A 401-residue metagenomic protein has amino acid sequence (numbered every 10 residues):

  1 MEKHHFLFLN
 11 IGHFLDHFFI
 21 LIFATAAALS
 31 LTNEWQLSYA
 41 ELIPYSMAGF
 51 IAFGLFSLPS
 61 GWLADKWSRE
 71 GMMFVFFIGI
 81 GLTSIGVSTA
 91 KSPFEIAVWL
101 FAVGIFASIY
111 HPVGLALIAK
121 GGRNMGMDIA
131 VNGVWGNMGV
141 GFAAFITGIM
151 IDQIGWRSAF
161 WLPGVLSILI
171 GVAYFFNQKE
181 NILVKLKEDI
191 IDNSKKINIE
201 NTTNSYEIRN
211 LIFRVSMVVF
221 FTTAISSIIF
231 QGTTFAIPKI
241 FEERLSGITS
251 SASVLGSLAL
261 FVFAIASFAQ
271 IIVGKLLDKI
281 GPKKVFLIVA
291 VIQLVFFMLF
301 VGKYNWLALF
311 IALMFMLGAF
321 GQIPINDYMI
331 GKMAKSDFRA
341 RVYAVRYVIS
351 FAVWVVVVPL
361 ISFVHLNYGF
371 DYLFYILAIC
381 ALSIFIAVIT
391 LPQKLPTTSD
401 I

Functional and structural regions predicted by a protein language model:
L21, F50-L58, V140-G141, F263-I271 (+1 more regions): Residue-level signature of mid-helix packing/kink "hotspots" within the transmembrane helices of 12-pass Major
F23-T25, R214-S267: Extracytoplasmic gate region of multi-pass secondary transporters
L31-T32, L63-A64, I146-I154, F241-E242 (+2 more regions): Interfacial helix-cap and linker-helix signal at transmembrane-aqueous boundaries of multi-pass secondary transporters
L55-P93, L277-I280: Conserved MFS/SLC helix-loop-helix module at the cytosolic interface between two early adjacent transmembrane helices
W99-M138: Cytoplasmic helix-loop-helix junction between adjacent transmembrane helices in 12-TM secondary transporters
N132-I182: Helix-loop-helix hairpin linking two adjacent transmembrane segments in secondary transporters
L277-M329: C-terminal transmembrane helical hairpin of 12-TM major facilitator-type secondary transporters
M333-Y368: A late C-terminal transmembrane helix in Major Facilitator Superfamily
